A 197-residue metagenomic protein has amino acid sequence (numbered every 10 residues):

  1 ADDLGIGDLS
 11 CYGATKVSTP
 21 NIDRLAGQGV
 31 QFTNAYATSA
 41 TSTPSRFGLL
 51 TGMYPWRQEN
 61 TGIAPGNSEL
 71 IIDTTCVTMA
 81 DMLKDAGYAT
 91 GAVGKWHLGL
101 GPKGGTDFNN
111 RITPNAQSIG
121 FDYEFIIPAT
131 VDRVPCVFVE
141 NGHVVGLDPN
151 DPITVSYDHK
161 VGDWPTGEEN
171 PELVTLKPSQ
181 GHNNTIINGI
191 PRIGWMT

Functional and structural regions predicted by a protein language model:
A1-T197: Formylglycine-dependent sulfatase
